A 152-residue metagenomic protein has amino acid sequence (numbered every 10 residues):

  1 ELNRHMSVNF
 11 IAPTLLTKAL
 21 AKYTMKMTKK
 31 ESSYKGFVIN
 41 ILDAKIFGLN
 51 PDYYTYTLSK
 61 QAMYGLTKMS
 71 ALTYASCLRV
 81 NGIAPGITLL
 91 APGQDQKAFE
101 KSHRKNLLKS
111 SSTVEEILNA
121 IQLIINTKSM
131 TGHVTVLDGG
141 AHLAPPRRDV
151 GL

Functional and structural regions predicted by a protein language model:
E1, I11, M25-A75, I87 (+1 more regions): Catalytic loop of short-chain dehydrogenase/reductase
E1-N3, S102: Substrate-binding pocket helix/loop in short-chain dehydrogenase/reductase
M6-P13, T17, P51, S59 (+2 more regions): Short alpha-helix in the Rossmann-fold core of NAD(P)-dependent oxidoreductases
L16-L20, T24, L66-T67, A120: Hydrophobic positions on the long internal alpha-helix of Rossmann-like NAD(P)-dependent oxidoreductase domains
D43-K45, G82-P92, N106, S111 (+2 more regions): PG/GG-rich flexible active-site loop of Rossmann-like NAD(P)H-dependent oxidoreductases, especially the SDR superfamily
T55, G82-N106, P146-L152: A glycine/serine/threonine-rich, flexible loop-to-helix segment that serves as the NAD(P) cofactor-binding "lid"
Y64, Y74-T88, M130-L137: Conserved Rossmann-fold SDR core element
T113-L137, H142-L143, R148-D149: C-terminal substrate-recognition "lid" of short-chain dehydrogenase/reductases
